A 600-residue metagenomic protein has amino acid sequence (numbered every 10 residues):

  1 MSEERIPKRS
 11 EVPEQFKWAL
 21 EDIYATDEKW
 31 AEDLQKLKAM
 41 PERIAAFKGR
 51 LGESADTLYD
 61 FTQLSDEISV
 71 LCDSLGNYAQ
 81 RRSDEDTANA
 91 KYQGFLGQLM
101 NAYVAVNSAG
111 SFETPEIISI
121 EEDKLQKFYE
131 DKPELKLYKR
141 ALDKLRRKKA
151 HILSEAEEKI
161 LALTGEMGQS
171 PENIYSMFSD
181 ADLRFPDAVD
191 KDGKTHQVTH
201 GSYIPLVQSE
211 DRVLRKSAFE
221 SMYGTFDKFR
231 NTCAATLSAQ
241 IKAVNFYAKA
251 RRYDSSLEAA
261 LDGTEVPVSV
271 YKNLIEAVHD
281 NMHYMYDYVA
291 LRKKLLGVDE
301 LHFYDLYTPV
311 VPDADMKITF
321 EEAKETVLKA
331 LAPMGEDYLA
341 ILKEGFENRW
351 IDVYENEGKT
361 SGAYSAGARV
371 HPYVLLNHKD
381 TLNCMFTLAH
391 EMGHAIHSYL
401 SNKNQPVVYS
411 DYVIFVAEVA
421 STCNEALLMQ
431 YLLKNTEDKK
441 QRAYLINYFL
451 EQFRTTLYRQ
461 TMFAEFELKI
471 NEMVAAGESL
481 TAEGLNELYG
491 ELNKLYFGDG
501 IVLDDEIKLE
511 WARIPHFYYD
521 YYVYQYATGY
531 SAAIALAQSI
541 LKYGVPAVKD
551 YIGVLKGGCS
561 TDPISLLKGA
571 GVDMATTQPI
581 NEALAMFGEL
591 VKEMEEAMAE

Functional and structural regions predicted by a protein language model:
M1-D313, K324, A597-E600: A well-structured
S10-V12, A25, I117-I120, R140-R147 (+8 more regions): C-terminal, non-catalytic "cap/extension" segments appended to globular domains
R252, K379-Y399, S421, A426 (+2 more regions): Active-site recognition of the HExxH zinc-binding catalytic motif
L295-P333, L339, H397, Y444 (+3 more regions): Long, K/E/R/D-enriched contiguous segments that form extended
M316-I318, I351-V370: Catalytic zinc-binding patch centered on the HExxH motif and its immediate surroundings that defines zinc-dependent
M316-I318, V370-A389: Short pre-active-site segment immediately N-terminal to the catalytic Zn-binding motif
K329-A340, A366, H394, S398-P406 (+1 more regions): Conserved helix-loop functional segments at active or binding sites
Y412-Q441, F449-E451, T455, G529: Post-HExxH zinc-binding segment in Zn-dependent metallohydrolases
